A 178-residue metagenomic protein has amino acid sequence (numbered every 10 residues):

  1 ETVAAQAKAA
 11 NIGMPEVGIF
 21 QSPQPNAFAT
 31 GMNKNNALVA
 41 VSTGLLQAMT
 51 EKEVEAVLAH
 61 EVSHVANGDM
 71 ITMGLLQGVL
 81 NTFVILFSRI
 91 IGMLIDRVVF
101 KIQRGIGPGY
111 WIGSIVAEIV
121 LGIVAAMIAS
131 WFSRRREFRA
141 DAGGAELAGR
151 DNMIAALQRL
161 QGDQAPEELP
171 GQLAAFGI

Functional and structural regions predicted by a protein language model:
E1, M127-A142: Transmembrane-cytosolic junction motif
Q6-L38, F100-Y110, S114-A117, A126-W131 (+1 more regions): Active-site-proximal gating segments in proteases and membrane effectors
L38-A40, V62: Short hydrophobic beta-strand segments that form the core of ligand-binding sensory/regulatory domains
T43-A56: Short pre-active-site segment immediately N-terminal to the catalytic Zn-binding motif
L58, V62-A66, R139, G143: Active-site His/Glu-centered metal-binding helix of metallohydrolases
V62-G78: Catalytic Zn2+-binding segment of zinc metalloproteases
M70, L76, F87-I112: Helix-termination/interfacial motifs at the ends of transmembrane alpha-helices
T82, L86, I90, I123-M127: Alpha-helical transmembrane segments of multipass membrane proteins
